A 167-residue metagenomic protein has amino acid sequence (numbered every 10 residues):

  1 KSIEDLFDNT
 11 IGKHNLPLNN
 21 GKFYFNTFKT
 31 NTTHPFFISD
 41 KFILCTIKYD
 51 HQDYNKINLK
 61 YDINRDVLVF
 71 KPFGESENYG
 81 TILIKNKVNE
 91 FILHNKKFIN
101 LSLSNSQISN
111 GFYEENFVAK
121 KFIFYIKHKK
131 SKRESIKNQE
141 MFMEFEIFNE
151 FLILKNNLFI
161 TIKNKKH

Functional and structural regions predicted by a protein language model:
K1-Y54: General N-terminal leader/first-domain-start detector
S39, I43-K166: Aromatic-patch recognition
